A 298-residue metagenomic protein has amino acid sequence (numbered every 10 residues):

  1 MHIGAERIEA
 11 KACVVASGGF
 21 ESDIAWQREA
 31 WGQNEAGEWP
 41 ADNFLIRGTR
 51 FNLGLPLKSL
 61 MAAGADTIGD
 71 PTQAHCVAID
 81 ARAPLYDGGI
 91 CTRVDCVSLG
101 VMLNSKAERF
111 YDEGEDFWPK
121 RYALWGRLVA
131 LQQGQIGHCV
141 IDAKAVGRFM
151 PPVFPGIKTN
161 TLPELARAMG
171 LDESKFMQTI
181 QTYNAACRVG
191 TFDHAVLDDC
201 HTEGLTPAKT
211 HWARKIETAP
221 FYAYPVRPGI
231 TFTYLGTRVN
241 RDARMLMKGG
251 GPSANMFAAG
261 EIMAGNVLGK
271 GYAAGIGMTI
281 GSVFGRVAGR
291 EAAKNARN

Functional and structural regions predicted by a protein language model:
H2-A12, G251-S253: Core beta-strand elements of the Rossmann-like FAD/NAD(P) dinucleotide-binding domain in flavoenzyme oxidoreductases
I8-D80, V287: Glycine-rich loop(s) and the adjacent beta-strand/alpha-helix scaffold that form part
A25-E29, P151, V267-Y272: Short acidic, glycine/proline-rich loop/turn micro-motifs
L53, L57-M177: An anion/pyrophosphate-binding glycine-rich loop and adjacent beta-alpha core in soluble alpha-beta enzymes
P56-A63, G277-N295: An active-site-proximal "capping" alpha-helix that borders the catalytic cofactor pocket
D95-V97, T231-T233, A274: Short, small/polar residue-rich loop motifs at catalytic or cofactor-binding pockets
M177-N266, K270: A glycine-rich dinucleotide-binding beta-alpha-beta segment and adjacent secondary-structure elements that constitute
